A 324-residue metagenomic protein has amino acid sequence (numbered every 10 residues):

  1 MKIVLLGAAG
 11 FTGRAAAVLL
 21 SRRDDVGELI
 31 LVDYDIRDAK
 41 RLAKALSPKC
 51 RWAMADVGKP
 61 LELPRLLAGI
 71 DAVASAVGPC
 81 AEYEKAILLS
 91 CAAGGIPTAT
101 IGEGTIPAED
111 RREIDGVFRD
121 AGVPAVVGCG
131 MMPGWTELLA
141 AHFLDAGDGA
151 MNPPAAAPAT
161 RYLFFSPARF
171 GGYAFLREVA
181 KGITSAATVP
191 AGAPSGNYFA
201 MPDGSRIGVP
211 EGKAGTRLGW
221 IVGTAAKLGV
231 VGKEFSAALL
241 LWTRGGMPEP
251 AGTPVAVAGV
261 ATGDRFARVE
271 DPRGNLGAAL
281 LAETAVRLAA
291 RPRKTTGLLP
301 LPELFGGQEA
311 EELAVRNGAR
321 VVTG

Functional and structural regions predicted by a protein language model:
I3-R22: N-terminal Rossmann NAD(P)H-binding glycine-rich loop of SDR-like oxidoreductase domains
L6, D145-F266: Active-site-lining helix/loop region of Rossmann-like oxidoreductase modules
A9, Y34-D35: Residues in the short beta-alpha loop(s) of Rossmann-like NAD(P)-binding domains
D35-R37, T105: Helix N-cap at the beta1-alpha1 junction of Rossmann-like dinucleotide-binding domains, i.e., the first residues
M54-I70, P79: Conserved Rossmann-fold cofactor-binding substructure of NAD(P)-dependent oxidoreductases
P79, S90-A108: ADP-ribose/adenylate-binding Rossmann-like module
G102-P124: Rossmann-fold NAD(P)-binding glycine/threonine-rich loop
P248-G324: C-terminal helical cap and adjacent loop that interface with cofactors, partners, or active-site loops
